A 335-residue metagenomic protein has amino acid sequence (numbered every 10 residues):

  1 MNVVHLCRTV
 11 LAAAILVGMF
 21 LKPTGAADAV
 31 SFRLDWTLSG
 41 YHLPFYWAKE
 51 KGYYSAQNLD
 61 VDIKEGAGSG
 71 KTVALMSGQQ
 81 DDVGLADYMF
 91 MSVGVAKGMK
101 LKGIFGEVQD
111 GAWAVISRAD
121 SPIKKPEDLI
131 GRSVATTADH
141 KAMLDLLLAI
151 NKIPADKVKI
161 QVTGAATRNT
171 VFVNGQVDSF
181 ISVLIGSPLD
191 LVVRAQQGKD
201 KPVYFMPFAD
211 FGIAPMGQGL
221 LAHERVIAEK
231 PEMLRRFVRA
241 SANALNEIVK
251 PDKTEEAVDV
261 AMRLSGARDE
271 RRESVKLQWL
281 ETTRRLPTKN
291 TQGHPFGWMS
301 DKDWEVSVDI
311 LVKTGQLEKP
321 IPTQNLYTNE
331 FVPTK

Functional and structural regions predicted by a protein language model:
M1-L11: Bacterial N-terminal signal peptides that target proteins for export
L11-F20: Hydrophobic helical h-region of N-terminal Sec-dependent signal peptides in bacterial secretory/periplasmic proteins
L21-A26: Sec/Tat signal peptide C-region and signal peptidase I cleavage site
D28-N174, D178-I185, P202-A214: Short, glycine-/small- and polar/acidic-enriched structural segments that line small-molecule recognition paths
M89, T167-T170, Q176-A267: Pocket-lining segment of extracytoplasmic ligand-binding domains
A155-K159, D200-V203, S265-L280, E318-N325: Short, surface-exposed acidic
A228-T314: Secondary-structure end/capping motifs
D301-K335: Conserved C-terminal helix/tail region of periplasmic/extracytoplasmic solute-binding proteins
